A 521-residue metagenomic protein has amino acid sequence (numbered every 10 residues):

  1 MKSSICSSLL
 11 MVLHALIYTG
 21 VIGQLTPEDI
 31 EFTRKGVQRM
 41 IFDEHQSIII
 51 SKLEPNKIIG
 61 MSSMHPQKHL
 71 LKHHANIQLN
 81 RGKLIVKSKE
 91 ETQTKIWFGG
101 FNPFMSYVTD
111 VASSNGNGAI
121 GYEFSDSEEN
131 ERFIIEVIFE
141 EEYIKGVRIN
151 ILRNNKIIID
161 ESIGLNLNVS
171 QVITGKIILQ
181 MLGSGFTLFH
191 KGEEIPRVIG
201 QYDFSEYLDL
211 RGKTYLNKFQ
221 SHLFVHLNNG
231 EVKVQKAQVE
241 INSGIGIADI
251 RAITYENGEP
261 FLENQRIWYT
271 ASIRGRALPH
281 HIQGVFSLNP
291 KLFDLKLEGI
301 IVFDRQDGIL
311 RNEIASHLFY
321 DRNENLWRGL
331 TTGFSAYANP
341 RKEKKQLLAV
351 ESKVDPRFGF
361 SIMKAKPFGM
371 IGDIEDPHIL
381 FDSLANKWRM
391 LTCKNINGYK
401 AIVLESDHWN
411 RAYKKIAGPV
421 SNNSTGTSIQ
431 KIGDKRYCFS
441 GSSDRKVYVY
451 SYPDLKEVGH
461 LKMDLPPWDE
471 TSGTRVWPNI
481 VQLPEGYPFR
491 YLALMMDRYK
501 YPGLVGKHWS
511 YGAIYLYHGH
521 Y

Functional and structural regions predicted by a protein language model:
M1-Q24: Bacterial Sec-dependent N-terminal signal peptides
I22-Y521: Carbohydrate-active catalytic/glycan-binding domains of CAZyme proteins, especially the secreted or lumenal ectodomains
